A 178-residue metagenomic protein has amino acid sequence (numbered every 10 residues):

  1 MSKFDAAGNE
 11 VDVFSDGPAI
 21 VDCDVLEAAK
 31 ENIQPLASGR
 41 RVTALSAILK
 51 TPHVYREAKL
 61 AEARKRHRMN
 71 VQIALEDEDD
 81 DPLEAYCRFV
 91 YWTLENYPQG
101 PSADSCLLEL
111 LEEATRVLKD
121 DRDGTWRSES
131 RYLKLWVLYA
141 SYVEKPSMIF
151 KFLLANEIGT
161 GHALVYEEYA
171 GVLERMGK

Functional and structural regions predicted by a protein language model:
M1-K178: Polyampholytic low-complexity alpha-helical segments
